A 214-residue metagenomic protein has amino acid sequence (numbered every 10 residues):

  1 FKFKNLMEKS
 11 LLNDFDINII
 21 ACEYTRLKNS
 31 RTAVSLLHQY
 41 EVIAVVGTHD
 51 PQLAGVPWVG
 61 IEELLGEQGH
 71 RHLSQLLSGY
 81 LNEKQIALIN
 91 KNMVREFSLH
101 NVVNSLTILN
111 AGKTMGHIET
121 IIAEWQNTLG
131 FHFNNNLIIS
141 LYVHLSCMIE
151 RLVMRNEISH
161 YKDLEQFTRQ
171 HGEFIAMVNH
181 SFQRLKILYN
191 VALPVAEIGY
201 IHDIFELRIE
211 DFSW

Functional and structural regions predicted by a protein language model:
F1-W214: A cross-family "folded-core" feature that marks the main globular domain of proteins
